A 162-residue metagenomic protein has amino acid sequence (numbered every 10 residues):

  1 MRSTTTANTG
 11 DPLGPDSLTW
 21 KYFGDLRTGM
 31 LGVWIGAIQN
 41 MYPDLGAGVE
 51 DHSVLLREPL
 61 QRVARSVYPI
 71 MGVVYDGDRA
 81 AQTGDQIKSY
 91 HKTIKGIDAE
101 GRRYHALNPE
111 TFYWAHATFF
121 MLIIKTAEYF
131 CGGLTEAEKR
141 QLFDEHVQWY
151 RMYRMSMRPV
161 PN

Functional and structural regions predicted by a protein language model:
M1-N162: Mature, function-bearing regions of proteins
